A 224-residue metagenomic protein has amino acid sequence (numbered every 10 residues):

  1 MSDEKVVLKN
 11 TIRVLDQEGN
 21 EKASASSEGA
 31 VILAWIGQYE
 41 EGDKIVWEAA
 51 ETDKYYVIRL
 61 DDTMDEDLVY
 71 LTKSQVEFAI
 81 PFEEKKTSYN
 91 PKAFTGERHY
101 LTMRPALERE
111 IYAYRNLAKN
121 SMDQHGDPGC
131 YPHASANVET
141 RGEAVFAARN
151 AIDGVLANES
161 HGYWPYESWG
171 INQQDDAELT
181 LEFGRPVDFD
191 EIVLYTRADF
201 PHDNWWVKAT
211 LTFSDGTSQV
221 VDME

Functional and structural regions predicted by a protein language model:
S2-K44, Y55, D62-E178, E182 (+1 more regions): Disordered, acidic Ser/Thr/Pro-rich linker "stalks" and the adjacent N-terminal cap of the next globular domain
I45-W47, E191-I192: Hydrophobic beta-strand segments within beta-rich accessory/binding domains
E48, E182, T212: Residues in well-ordered beta-strands of folded domains
H161, Q173-D176, D199-E224: Trp- and acidic/polar-enriched beta-sheet ligand-binding modules for extracellular glycan and matrix recognition
E178-T180, P186, E191, K208: Beta-strand-rich binding-surface signature of beta-sandwich/beta-barrel folds used to engage anionic ligands
G184, Y195, S214: Structured beta-strand/turn binding interfaces of compact recognition modules in eukaryotic regulators
V187-P201: A short beta-strand element within beta-rich, extracytoplasmic domains of secreted/secretory-pathway proteins
